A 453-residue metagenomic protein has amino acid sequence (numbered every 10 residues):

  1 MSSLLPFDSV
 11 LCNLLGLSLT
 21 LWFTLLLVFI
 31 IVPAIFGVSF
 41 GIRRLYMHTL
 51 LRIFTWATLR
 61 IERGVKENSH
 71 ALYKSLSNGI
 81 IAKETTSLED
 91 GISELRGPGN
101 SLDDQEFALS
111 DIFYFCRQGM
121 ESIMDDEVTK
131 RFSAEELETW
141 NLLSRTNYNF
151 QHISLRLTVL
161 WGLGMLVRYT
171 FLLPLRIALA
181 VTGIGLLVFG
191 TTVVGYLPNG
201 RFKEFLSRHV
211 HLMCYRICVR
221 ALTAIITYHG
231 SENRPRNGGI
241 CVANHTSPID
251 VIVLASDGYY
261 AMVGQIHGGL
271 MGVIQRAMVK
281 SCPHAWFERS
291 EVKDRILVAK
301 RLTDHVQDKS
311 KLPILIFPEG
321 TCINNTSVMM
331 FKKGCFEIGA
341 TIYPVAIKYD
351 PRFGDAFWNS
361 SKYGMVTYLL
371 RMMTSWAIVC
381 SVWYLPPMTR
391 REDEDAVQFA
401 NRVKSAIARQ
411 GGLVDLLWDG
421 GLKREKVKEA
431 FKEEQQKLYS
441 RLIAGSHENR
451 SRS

Functional and structural regions predicted by a protein language model:
S2-G239: Membrane-anchoring hydrophobic helices of lipid-metabolizing enzymes
E89-E94, A444-S453: Long, low-complexity intrinsically disordered regulatory regions in eukaryotic signaling/cytoskeletal proteins
R156, L160, G164-F171, G200-R208 (+7 more regions): Amphipathic alpha-helical protein-protein interaction segments
M165, I225-H229, R234-G239, T246-D250 (+7 more regions): Eukaryotic intrinsically disordered and solvent-exposed regulatory patches
L166-T170, I217, A221, I240 (+8 more regions): Alpha-helical recognition domains of nuclear gene-regulatory proteins
L175, Y260, M271-C282, L312-P313 (+4 more regions): A cross-family acyltransferase "interaction/gating" segment
A178, N237-A243, Y260, S310-P318: Generic beta-sheet signal
I184-I225, E232-V292, Y349-R352: Catalytic core of membrane glycerolipid acyltransferases/transacylases, capturing the structured, soluble-facing
